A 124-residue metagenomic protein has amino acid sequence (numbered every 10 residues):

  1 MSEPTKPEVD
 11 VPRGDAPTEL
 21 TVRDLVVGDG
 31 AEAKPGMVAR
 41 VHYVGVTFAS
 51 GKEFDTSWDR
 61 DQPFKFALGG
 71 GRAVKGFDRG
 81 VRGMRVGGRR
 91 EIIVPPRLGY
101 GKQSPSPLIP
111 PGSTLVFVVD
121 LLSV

Functional and structural regions predicted by a protein language model:
M1-V124: Cross-family detector of peptidyl-prolyl cis-trans isomerase
